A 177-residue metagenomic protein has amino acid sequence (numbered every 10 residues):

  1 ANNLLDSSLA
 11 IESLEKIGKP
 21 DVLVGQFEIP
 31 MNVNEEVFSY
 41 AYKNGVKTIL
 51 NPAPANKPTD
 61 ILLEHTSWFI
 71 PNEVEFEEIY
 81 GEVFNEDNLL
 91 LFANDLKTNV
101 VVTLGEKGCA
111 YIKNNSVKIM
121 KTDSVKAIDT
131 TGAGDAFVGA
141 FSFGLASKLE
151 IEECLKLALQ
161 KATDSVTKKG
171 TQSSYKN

Functional and structural regions predicted by a protein language model:
A1-V117: Ribokinase/PfkB-type carbohydrate-kinase core domain
K57, I61, E82, E86-N177: Conserved phosphate-binding/catalytic region of the ribokinase-like
